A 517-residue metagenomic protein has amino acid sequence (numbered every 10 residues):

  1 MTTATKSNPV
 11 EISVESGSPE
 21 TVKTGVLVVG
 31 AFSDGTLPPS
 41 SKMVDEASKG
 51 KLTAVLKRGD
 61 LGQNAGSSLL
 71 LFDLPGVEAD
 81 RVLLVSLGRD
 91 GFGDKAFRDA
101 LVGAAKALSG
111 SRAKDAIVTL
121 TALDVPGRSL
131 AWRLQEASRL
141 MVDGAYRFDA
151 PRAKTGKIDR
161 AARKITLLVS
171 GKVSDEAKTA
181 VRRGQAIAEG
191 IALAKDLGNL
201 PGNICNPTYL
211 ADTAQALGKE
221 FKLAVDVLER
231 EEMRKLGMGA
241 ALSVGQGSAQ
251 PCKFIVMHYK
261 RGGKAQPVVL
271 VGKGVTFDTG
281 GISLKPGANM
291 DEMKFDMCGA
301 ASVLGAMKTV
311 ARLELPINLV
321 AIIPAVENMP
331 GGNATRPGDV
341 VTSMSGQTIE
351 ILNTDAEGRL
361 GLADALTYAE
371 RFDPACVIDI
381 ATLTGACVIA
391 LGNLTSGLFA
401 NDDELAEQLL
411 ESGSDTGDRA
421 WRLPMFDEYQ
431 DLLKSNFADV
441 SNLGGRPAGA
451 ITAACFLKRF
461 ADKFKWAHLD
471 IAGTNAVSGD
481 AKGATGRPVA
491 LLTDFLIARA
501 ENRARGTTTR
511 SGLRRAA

Functional and structural regions predicted by a protein language model:
T2-G274, T507-A516: Short amphipathic alpha-helical segment within the helicase RecA-like ATPase core that mediates nucleic-acid
T2-T3, L61-Q63, A211-A517: A generic structural signal for tightly packed, nonpolar segments enriched in small/aliphatic residues
